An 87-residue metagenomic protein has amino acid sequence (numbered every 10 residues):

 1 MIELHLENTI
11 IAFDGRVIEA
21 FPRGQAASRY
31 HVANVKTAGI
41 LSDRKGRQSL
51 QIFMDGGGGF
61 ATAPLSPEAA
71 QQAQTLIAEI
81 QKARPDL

Functional and structural regions predicted by a protein language model:
M1-I10, E19, G24-L87: Acidic, Ser/Thr- and proline-rich intrinsically disordered linker/docking segments of eukaryotic scaffolds
